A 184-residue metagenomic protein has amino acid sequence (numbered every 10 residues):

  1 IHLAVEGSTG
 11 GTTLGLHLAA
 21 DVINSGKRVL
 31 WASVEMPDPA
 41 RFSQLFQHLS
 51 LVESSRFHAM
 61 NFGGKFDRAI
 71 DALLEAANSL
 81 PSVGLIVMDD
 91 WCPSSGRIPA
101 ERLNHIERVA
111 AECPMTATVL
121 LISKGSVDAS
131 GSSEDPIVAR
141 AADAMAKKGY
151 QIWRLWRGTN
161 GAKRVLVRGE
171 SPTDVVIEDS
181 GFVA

Functional and structural regions predicted by a protein language model:
I1-A72: Conserved P-loop
D21-N24, S50-V52, A77-L80, A111-M115 (+1 more regions): Conserved catalytic network of the ASCE P-loop NTPase/AAA+ motor domain
W31, V87-M88, T118-S123: A structural signal for short, well-ordered beta-strand segments and their strand-loop junctions that often border
E35-P39, G63-F66, C92-S94, G125-A129 (+1 more regions): Conserved nucleotide-binding/hydrolysis micro-motifs of P-loop NTPases
F42-S43, I70, R97-P99, S130-E134: Short, well-ordered secondary-structure micro-motifs
H48, R102-H105, I137-V138: Glycine-rich, phosphate-binding/catalytic loops in enzymes
F62-A117: Phosphate-binding/switch loop-helix module in NTP-utilizing enzymes
T116-A184: Phosphate-binding/switch region of NTP-binding enzymes
